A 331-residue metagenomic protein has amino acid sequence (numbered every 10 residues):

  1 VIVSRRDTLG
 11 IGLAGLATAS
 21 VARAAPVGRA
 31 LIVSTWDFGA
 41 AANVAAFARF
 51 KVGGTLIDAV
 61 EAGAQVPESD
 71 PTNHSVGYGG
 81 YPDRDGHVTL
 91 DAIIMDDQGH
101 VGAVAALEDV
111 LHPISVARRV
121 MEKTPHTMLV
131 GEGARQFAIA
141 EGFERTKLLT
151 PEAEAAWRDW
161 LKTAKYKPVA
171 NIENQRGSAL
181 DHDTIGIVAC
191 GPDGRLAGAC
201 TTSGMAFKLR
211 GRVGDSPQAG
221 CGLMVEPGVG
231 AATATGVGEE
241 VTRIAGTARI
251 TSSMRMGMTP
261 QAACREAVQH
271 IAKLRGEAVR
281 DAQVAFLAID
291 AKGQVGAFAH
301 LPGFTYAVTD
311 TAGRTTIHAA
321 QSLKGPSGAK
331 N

Functional and structural regions predicted by a protein language model:
V1-L16: N-terminal secretory signal peptides and thylakoid transit peptides that target proteins across membranes
L16-A17, L301: Short amphipathic alpha-helical segments with coiled-coil-like heptad repeat character
V21-R23: Sec/Tat signal peptide C-region and signal peptidase I cleavage site
A25-N331: Alpha/propeptide regions of enzymes that mature by internal proteolysis
